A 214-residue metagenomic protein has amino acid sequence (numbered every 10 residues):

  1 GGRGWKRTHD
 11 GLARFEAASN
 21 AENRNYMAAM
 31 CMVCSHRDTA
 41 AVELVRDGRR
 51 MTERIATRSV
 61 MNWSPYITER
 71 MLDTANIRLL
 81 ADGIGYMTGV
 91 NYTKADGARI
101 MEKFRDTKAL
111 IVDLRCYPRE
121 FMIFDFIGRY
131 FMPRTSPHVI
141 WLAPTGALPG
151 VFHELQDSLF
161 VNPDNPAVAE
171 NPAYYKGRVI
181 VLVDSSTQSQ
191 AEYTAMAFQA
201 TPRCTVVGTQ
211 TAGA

Functional and structural regions predicted by a protein language model:
G1-S19, I111-D113, F198, V206: Conserved PDZ fold ligand-binding element
K6-D38, F104: Extended non-catalytic domains of envelope/secretory-pathway proteins
C31-A214: Cleft-lining beta-strand/loop regions that shape enzyme active-site pockets
